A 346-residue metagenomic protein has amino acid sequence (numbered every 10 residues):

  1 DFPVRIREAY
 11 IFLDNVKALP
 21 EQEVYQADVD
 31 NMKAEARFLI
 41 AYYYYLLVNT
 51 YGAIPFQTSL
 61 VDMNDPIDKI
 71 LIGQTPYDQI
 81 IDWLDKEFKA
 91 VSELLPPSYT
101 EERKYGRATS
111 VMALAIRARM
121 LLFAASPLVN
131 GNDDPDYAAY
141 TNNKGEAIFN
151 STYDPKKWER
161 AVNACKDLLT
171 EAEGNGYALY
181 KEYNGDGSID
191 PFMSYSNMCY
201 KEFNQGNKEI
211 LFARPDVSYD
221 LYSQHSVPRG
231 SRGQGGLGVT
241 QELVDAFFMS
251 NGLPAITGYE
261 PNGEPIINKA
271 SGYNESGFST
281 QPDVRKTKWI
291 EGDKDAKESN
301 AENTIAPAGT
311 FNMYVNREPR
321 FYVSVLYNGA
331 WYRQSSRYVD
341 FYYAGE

Functional and structural regions predicted by a protein language model:
D1, I54, T58, V111 (+1 more regions): An aromatic- and glycine-enriched ligand-binding surface/loop that stacks and positions planar moieties
D1-Y51, I67-Y105, S110, I290 (+4 more regions): Conserved, well-structured interaction surfaces
Y10, D14, A118, K166-T170: Short, acidic/charged, Gly/Pro-enriched secondary-structure junctions
R37, L114-M120: TPR/Sel1-like alpha-solenoid repeat signature
L60-P66: Short linear capping/connector segments at secondary-structure termini
